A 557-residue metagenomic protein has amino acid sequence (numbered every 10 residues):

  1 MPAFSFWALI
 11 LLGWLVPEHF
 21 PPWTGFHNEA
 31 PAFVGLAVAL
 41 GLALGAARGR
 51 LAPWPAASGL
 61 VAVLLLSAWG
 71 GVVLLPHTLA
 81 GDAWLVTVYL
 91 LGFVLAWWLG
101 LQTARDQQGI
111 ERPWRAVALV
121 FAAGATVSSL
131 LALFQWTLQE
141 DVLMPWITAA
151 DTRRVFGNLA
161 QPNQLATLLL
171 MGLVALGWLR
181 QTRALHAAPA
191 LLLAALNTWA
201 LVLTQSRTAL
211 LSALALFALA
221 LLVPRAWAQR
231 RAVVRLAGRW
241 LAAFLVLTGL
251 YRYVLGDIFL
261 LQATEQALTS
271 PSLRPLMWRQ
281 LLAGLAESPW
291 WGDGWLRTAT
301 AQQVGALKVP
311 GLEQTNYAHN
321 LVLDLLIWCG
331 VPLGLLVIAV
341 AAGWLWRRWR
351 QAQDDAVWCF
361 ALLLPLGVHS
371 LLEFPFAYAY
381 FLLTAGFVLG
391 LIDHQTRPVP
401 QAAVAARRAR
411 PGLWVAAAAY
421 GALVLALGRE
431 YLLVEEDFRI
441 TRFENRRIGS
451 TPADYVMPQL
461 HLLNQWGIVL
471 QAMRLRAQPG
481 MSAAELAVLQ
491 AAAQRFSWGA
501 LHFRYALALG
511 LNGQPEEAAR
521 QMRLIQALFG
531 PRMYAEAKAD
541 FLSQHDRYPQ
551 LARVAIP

Functional and structural regions predicted by a protein language model:
M1-L74, T78-R115, L119, L179-A188 (+6 more regions): Transmembrane signal-anchor hairpin modules in multi-pass inner-membrane enzymes, especially those that act on
F4-H19, A32-L44, W69-V72, V86-L99 (+6 more regions): Alpha-helical transmembrane segments of multi-pass inner-membrane proteins
H19-T24, L131-M144, Y251-E265, W290: Helix-to-loop transition at the C-terminal end of transmembrane segments
F20-P22, P76-V88, A150-L165, S270-W278 (+1 more regions): Short aromatic-rich membrane-water interface segments that cap or initiate transmembrane helices in multi-pass membrane
W23-N28, G81-D82, L159-N163, Q205-A209 (+2 more regions): Membrane-interface catalytic loops of GT-C/OST-like multi-pass glycosylation enzymes that act
V34-L36, F217, D355-A409: Transmembrane alpha-helices of multi-pass inner-membrane enzymes
Q161, P275-T315, V322, C329-L333: TM-adjacent membrane-interface loops and short helices in multi-pass inner/ER membrane proteins
L203-T204, A209, P224-T269, L282-A283 (+1 more regions): A membrane-periplasm/extracellular boundary helix in multi-pass inner-membrane enzymes that assemble envelope glycans
